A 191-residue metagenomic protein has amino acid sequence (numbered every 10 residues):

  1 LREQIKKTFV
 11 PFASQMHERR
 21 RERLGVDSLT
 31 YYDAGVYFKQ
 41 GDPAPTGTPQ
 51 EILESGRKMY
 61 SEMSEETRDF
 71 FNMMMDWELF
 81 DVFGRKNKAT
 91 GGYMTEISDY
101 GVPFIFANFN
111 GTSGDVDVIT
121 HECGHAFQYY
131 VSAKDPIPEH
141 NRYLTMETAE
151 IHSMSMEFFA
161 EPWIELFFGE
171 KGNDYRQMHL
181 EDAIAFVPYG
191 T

Functional and structural regions predicted by a protein language model:
L1-T191: Cation-handling catalytic/transport regions enriched in His/Asp/Glu
